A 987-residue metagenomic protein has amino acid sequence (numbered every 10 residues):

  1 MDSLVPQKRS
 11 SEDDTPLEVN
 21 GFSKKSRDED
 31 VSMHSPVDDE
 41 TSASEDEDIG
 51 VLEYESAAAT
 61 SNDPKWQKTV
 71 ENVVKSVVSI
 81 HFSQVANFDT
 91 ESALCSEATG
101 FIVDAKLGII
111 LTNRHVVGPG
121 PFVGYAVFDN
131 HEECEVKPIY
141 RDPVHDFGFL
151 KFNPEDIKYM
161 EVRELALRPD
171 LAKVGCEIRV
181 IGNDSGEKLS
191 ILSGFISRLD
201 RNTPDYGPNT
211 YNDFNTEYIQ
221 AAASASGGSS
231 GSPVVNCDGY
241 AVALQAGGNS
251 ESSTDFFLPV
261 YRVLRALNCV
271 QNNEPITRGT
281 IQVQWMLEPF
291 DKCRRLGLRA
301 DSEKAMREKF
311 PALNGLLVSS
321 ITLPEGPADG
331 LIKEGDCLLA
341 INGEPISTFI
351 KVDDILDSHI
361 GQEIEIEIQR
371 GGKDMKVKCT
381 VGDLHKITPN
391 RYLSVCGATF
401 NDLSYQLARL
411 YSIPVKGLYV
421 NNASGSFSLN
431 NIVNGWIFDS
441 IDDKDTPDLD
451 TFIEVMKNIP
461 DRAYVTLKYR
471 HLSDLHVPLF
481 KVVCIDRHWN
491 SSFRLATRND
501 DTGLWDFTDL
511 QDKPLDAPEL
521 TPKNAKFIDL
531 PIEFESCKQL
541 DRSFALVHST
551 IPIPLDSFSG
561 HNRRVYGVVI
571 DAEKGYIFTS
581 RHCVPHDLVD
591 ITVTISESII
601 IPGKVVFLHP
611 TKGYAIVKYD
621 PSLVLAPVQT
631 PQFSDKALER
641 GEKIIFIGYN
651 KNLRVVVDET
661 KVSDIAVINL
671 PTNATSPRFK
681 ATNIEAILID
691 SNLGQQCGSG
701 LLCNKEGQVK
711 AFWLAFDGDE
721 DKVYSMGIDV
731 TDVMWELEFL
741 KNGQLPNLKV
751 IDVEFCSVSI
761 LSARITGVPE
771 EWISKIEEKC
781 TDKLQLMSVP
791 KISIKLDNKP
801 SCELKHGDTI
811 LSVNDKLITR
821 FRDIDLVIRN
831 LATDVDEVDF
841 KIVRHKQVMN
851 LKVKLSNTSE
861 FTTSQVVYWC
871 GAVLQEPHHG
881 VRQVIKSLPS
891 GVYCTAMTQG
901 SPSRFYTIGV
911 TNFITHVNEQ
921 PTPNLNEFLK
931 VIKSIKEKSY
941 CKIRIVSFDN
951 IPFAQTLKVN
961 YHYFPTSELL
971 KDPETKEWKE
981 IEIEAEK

Functional and structural regions predicted by a protein language model:
D2-E45, K68, F101, A105-K106 (+18 more regions): C-terminal recognition in membrane/secretory proteostasis and scaffolding
E53-S56, V85-N87, A93-C95, D104-S190 (+7 more regions): Conserved active-site neighborhood of the chymotrypsin/trypsin-like protease fold
T60, P64, P169-A172, S190 (+7 more regions): Soluble non-cytosolic domains of exported or imported proteins
N72-N87, V180, K538-L555, F646: A short, Trp-centered hydrophobic/proline-enriched beta-strand micro-motif
I80, F122-N130, I178-N183, E363-Q369 (+6 more regions): Short conserved beta-strand and strand-loop elements enriched in small hydrophobics with frequent Asp/Gly
H81, V127, I181, C237 (+7 more regions): Residue-level recognition of conserved beta-strand edge/terminus positions
V123, E251-Y261, L449-F452, D590 (+3 more regions): A short, polar/charged loop-to-alpha-helix boundary motif
N153-L165, S190-S253, F257, L317-S320 (+8 more regions): Active-site region of chymotrypsin-like
